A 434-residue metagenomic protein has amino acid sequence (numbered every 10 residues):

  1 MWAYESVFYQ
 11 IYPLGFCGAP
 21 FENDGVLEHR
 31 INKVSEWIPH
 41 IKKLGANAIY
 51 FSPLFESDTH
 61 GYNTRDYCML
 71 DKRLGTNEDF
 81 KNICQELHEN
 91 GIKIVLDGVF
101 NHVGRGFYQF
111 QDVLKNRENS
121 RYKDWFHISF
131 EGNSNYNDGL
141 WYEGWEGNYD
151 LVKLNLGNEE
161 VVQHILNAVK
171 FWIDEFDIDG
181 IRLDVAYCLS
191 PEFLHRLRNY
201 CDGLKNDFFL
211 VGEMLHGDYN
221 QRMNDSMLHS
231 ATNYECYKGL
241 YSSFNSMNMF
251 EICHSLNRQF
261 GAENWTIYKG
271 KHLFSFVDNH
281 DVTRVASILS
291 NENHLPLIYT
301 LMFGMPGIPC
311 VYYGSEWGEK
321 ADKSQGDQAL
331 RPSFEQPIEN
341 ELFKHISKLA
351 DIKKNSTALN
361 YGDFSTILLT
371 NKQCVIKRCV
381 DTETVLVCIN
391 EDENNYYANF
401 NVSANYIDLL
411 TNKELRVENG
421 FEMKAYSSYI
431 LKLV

Functional and structural regions predicted by a protein language model:
M1-V7, Y12-N47, L54-E175, L197-G203: Substrate-binding/active-site clefts of carbohydrate-active enzymes
M1-Y50, E56, K81, E86-L87 (+5 more regions): Carbohydrate-interacting/catalytic domains
E5, G45-N47, N90-I92, D177-D179 (+4 more regions): Short, well-ordered coil/turn segments that N-cap beta-strands
V7-Q10, I49-F51, I94-L96, I181 (+4 more regions): Hydrophobic faces of well-ordered beta-strands that scaffold small-molecule active sites in alpha/beta enzyme cores
Y12-G15, I49-D58, G98-F107, D184-S190 (+3 more regions): Short, solvent-exposed turn/loop segments enriched in Gly/Ser/Thr/Pro and often Arg
V95, G180-A186, V285-A286: Short catalytic-loop micro-motif centered on adjacent basic/acidic residues
L114, D184-I267, L301, K320-K348 (+2 more regions): Active-site-proximal helices and loops of the catalytic beta/alpha 8
I267-S290: Active-site clefts of carbohydrate-active enzymes
